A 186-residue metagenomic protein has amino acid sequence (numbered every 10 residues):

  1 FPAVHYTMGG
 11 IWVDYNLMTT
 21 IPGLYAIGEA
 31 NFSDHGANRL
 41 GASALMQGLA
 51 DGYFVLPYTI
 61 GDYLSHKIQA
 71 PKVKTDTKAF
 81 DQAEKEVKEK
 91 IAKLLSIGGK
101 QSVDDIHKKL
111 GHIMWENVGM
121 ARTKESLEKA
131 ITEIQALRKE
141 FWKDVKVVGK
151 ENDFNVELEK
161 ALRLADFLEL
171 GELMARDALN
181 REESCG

Functional and structural regions predicted by a protein language model:
F1-H5: Short loop/turn motifs at secondary-structure junctions and domain boundaries
Y6, W12-A26, A30-C185: Glycine- and aromatic-enriched mobile tails/lids
